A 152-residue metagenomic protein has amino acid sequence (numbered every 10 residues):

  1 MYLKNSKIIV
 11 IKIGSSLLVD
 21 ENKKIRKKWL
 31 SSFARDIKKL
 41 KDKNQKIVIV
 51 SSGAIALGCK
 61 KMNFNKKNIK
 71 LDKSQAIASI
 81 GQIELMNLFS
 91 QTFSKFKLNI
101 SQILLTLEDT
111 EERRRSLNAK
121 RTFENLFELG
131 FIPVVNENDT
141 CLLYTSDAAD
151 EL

Functional and structural regions predicted by a protein language model:
M1-V48: N-terminal glycine-/serine-/threonine-rich phosphate-binding loop
V10-K12, K46-G58, N99-Q102, V134-N136: Short beta-strand segments at enzyme active-site cores
L17-V19, A54-G58, T110-E111, T140-L142: Short, active-site-adjacent cap segments at secondary-structure transitions
E21-K23, G58-N63, R113-L117, S146: Short acidic, glycine/serine/threonine-rich loops at helix termini
I37, P133, S146: Walker A/P-loop phosphate-binding motif and the immediately C-terminal alpha-helix
A54-L71: Glycine-rich loop at the start of a catalytic domain that most often binds anionic cofactors/ligands
K67-L143: Ligand-binding beta-strand-loop-alpha-helix segment within the catalytic cores of soluble metabolic enzymes
Y144-L152: Single conserved hydrophobic/aromatic residue that forms the stacking wall/gate of nucleotide- or nucleobase-binding
